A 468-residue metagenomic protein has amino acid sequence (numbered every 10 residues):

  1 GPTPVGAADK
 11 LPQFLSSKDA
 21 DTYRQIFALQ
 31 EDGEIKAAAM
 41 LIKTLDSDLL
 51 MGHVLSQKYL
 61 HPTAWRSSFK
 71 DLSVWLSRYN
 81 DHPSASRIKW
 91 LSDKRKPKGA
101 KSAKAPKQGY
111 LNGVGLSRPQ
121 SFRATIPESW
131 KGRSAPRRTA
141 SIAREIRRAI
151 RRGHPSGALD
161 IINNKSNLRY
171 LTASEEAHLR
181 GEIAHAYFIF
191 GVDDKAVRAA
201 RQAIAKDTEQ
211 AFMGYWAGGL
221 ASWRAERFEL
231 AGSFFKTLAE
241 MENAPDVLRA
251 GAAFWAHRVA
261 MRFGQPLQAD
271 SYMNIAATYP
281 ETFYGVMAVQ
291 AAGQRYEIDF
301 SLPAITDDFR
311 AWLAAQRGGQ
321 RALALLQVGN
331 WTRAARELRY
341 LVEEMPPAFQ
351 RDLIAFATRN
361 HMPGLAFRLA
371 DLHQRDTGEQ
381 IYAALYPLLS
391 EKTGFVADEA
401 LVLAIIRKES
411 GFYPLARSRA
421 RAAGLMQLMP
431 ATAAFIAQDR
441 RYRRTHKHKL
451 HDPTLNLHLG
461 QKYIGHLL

Functional and structural regions predicted by a protein language model:
G1-L15, D19, K101-T139, R148-R152 (+1 more regions): Compositionally biased, proline/threonine/alanine/serine-rich low-complexity intrinsically disordered stretches
G1-Q13, K36-A37, D71, L91 (+7 more regions): N-terminal membrane-targeting/anchoring regions of envelope/secretory proteins
A7-D19, I126-A140, R169-E176, D207 (+1 more regions): TPR-adjacent "capping" and linker segments in tetratricopeptide-repeat scaffold/adaptor proteins
A20-E34, G132, R137-D160, I183 (+3 more regions): Alpha-helical segment of the N-proximal tetratricopeptide repeat
D21-Q25, E31-S67: N-terminal, post-signal-peptide region of Sec/Tat-exported proteins
D48-M51, S56-L60, F69-A85, W90-L91 (+12 more regions): Catalytic glycan-binding domains that act on GlcNAc-containing polysaccharides
M213, T237, A277, V286-A314 (+2 more regions): Active-site substrate-binding loop specific to GH73 endo-beta-N-acetylglucosaminidase modules in bacterial autolysins
